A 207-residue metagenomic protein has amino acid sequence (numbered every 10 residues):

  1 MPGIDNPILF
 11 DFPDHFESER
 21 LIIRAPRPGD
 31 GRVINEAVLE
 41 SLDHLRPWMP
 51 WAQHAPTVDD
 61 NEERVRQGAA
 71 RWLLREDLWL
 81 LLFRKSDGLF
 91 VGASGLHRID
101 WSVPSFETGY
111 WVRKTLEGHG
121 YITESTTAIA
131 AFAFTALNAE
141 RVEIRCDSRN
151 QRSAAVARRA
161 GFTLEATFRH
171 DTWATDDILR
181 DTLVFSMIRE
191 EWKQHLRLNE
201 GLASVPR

Functional and structural regions predicted by a protein language model:
M1-V33, A37-H44, W79-R207: Acyl-donor (CoA/ACP) binding surface of acyl/acetyltransferases
A37-W48, A52, R71: Generic N-terminal helix/loop capping motif
R46-Q67: Conserved GNAT-fold acetyl-CoA-binding loop/helix
Q67-A69, T172-W173: Short, P/G- and charge-enriched loop/turn segments at secondary-structure junctions
A70-E76: Short loop/turn motifs at secondary-structure junctions and domain boundaries
